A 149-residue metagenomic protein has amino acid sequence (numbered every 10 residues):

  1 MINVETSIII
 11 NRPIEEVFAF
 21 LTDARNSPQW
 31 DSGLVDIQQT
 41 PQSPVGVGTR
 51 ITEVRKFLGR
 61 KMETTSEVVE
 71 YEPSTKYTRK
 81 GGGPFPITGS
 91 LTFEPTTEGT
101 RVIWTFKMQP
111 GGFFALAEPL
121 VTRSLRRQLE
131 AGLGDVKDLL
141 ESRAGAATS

Functional and structural regions predicted by a protein language model:
M1-T40, G46, D135-D138, T148-S149: Hydrophobic ligand-binding cavity/cleft-lining segments
T6-I8, Q39, T64-V69, T88-P95 (+1 more regions): Hydrophobic/aromatic beta-strand elements that line small-molecule binding cavities or substrate pockets in beta-rich
I14-E15, Q42-V45, V69-S74, T92-R101: A short, structured loop/turn motif at beta-sheet edges
E16-L21, S27, I51, V68 (+4 more regions): Hydrophobic pocket/interface hotspot
R50-K56, K76-G82: Short beta-strand segments that buttress and anchor functional surface loops
K56-M62, P110-F113: Short, cysteine-centered beta-strand-loop-beta hairpins and adjacent loop/turn segments enriched in charged/polar
K80-A131, D138, T148-S149: Beta-strand/loop substructures that line and gate deep hydrophobic ligand-binding cavities in soluble
